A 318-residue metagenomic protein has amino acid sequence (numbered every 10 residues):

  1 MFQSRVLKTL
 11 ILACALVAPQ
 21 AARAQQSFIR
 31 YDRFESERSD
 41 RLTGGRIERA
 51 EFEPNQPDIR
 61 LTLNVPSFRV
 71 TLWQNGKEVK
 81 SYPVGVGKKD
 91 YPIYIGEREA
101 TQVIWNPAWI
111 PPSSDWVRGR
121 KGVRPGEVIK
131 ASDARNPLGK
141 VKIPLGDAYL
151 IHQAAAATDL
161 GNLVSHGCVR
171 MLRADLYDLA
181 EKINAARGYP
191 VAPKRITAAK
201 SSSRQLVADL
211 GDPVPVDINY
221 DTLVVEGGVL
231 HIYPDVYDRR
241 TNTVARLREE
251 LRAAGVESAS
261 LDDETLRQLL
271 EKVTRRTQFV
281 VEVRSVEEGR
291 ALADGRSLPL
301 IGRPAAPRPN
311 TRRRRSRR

Functional and structural regions predicted by a protein language model:
F2, L10-L16, A21-R318: N-terminal pre-domains immediately preceding structured catalytic cores
